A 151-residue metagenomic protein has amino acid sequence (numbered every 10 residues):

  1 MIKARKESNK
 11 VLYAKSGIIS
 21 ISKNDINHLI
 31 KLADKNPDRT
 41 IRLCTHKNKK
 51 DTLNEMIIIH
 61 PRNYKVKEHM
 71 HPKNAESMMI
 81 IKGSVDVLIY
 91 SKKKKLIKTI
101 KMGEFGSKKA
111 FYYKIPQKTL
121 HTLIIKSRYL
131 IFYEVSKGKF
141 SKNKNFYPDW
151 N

Functional and structural regions predicted by a protein language model:
M1-L53, T99-F105: A short, N-terminal "cap"/entry segment at the start of jelly-roll beta-barrel domains of the cupin/DSBH fold
I57-I59, S77, Y112-K114: Conserved hydrophobic/aromatic beta-strand scaffold that supports enzyme active sites
I57-N74: Conserved short histidine dyad/triad with adjacent acidic residue
P61, K73, I80, P116-K118 (+1 more regions): A short, compositionally biased micro-patch
R62, K93-K94: A short acidic/small-residue loop/turn micro-motif
K67-H69, V87-I89, Y113-I115, H121-K126 (+1 more regions): Short beta-strand His + acidic residue motifs that chelate non-heme Fe in jelly-roll/DSBH and cupin folds
K73-K93: Glycine- and acidic-residue-biased ligand/ion/polar-headgroup-sensing regions
K95-K108, T122-N151: Double-stranded beta-helix
